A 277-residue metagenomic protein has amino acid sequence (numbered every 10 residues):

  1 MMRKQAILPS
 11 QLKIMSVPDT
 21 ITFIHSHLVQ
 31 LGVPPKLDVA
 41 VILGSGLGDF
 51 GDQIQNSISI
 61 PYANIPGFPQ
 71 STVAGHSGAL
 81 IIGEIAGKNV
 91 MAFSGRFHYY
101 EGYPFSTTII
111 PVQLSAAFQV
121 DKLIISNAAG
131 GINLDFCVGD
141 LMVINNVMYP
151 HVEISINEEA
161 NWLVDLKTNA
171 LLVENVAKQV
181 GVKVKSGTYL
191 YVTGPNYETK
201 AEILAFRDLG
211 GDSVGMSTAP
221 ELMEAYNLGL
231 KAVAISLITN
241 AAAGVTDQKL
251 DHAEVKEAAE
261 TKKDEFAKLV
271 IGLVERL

Functional and structural regions predicted by a protein language model:
R3-N161: Metabolite-binding pocket within alpha/beta catalytic cores that recognizes anionic/polar moieties
V112, I203, A219-L222: Generic hydrophobic/aromatic pocket-lining and core-packing "Φ" positions
D121, D212, K231: Short acidic/polar active-site loop segments enriched in Thr and Asp
N146-P195: Histidine/lysine/aspartate-rich catalytic loop segments that bind and position anionic ligands
V176-D212, V270, L277: Active-site/ligand-binding-proximal alpha/beta "capping" segment
M216-E254: Zn-dependent metallopeptidase/amidohydrolase metal-coordination segment
A243-L277: His/Asp/Glu-rich mid-to-C-terminal helical/loop segments that flank catalytic regions of hydrolases
